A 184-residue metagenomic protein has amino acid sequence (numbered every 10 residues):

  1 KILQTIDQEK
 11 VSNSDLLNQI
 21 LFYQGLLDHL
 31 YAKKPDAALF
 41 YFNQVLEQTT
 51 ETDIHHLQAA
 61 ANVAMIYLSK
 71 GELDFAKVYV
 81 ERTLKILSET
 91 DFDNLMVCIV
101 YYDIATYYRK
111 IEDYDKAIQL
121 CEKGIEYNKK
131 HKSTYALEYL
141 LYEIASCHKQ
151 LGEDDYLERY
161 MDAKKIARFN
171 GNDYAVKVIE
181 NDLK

Functional and structural regions predicted by a protein language model:
L3-K10, F42-T49, E81-E89, E122-S133 (+1 more regions): Amphipathic alpha-helical segments of tetratricopeptide repeats
D15-L17, I54-H56, D93-M96, Y135 (+1 more regions): Residue signature of alpha-solenoid helical repeat architecture, marking inter-repeat boundaries and helix-start
Q19, Q58, V97-I99, Y139 (+1 more regions): Residue register of alpha-helical TPR repeats
L21, D28-H29, Y67, Y101 (+4 more regions): Residue at a conserved register position within TPR or TPR-like alpha-solenoid repeats
Y31-A32, K70, I104, I111 (+3 more regions): Structural motif corresponding to the intra-repeat A-B loop/turn of tetratricopeptide repeats
K34-P35, L73, Y114, T134 (+2 more regions): TPR-repeat structural position
A37-A38, A76, A117, Y156: Single-residue signature of alpha-solenoid repeat helices
